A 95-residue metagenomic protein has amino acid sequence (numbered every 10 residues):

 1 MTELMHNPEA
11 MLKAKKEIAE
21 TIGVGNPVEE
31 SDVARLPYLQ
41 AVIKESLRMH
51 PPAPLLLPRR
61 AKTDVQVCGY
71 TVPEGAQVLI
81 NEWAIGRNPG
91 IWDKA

Functional and structural regions predicted by a protein language model:
M1-E9, K15-E17: Cytochrome P450 catalytic-core helices
M5-E9, I22, N26, H50-P54: Eukaryotic basic, amphipathic alpha-helical target segments in cytosolic regions
A10-K13, P54-P58, N88-W92: Extended hydrophobic-aromatic, low-complexity segments
K13-I18, V28-S31: Cytochrome P450 heme-thiolate monooxygenase catalytic core
K15, A19, K44-P51: Amphipathic, well-packed alpha-helical segments that form the structural scaffold of globular domains
E17-T21, K94-A95: Active/binding-pocket-proximal capping segment
E29-E45, L56-L79: Cytochrome P450 C-terminal beta-domain/meander region
V33, H50, D64, I80-A95: Conserved cytochrome P450 K-helix/beta-meander segment immediately N-terminal to the heme-binding cysteine loop
